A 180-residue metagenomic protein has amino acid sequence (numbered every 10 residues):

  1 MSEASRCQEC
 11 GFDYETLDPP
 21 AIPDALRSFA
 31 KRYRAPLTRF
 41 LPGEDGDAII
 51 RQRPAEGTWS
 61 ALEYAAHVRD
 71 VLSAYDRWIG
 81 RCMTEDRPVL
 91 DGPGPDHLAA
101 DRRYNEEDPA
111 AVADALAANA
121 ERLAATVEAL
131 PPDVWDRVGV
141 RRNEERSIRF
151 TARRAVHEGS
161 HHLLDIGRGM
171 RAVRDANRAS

Functional and structural regions predicted by a protein language model:
M1-A4, D47-P95, A99, D136-S180: Short, contiguous alpha-helical
M1-R32: Terminal targeting/low-complexity segments that flank the catalytic cores of oxidoreductases
D13-P20, E63, A100-A110, N143-R146: Short coil/turn segments at secondary-structure junctions
T16-D24, R87-L90, E106-E107, A111-D114 (+1 more regions): Solvent-exposed interaction patches of small proteins and small membrane subunits
I22-F29, V68, V112-N119, T151 (+1 more regions): Amphipathic alpha-helix face/heptad-repeat signature
L26-T38, H97-D136: Acidic/histidine-rich alpha-helical segments that form the ligand environment of transition-metal centers
S28-W59: A glycine-rich, hydrophobic loop/mini-helix early in the fold
R32, P36-G43, A74, W78 (+6 more regions): Amphipathic, soluble alpha-helical interaction motifs
